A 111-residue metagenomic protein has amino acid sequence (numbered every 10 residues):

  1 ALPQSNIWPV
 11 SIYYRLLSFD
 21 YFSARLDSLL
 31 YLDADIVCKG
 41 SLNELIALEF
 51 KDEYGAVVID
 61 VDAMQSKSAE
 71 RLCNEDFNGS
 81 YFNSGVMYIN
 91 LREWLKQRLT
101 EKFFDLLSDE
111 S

Functional and structural regions predicted by a protein language model:
A1-S111: Glycosyltransferase catalytic domains, chiefly GT-A lineage
